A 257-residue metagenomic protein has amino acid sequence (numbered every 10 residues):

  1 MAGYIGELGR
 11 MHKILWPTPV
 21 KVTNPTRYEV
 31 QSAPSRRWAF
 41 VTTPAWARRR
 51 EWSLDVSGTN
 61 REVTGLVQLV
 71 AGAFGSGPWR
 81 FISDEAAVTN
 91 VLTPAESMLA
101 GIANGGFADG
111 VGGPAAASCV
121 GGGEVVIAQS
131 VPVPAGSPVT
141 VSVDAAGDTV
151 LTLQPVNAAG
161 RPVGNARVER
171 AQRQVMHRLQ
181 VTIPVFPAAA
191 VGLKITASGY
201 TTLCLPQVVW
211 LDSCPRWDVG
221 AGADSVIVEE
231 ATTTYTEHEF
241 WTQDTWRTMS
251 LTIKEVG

Functional and structural regions predicted by a protein language model:
M1-T93, G121-G122, A146, L205 (+1 more regions): Extracellular/virion structural assembly segments
A45-A47, G122, P132-G136, Q172-Q174 (+2 more regions): Surface-exposed coil/turn segments at beta-strand junctions on protein surfaces, enriched
S97-M98, F107, V125-V150, L179-T182 (+1 more regions): Extra-cytoplasmic beta-strand recognition segments
I102-A103, A146-V150, A188, G199-T201: Short proline/glycine-enriched turn/loop motifs at strand-loop junctions of beta-rich domains
G106-V125: Short carbohydrate-recognition loop motifs
L151-A159: Short, surface-exposed beta-strand/strand-loop-strand elements in extracellular ectodomains
G160-A188: Extracellular carbohydrate recognition and processing domains and analogous Trp-centered ligand-binding platforms
I183-G199: Noncatalytic modules at the cell exterior or secretory-pathway interfaces, chiefly beta-strand-rich lectin/adhesion
